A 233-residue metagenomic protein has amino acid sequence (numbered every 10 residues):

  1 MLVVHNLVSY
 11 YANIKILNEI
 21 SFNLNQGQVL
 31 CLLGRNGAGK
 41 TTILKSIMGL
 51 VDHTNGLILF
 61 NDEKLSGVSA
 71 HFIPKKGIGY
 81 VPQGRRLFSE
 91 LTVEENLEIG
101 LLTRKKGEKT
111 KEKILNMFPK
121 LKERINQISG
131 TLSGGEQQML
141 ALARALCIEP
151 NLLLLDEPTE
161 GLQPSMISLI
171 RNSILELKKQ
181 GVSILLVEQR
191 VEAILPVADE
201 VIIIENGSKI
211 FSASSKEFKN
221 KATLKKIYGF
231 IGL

Functional and structural regions predicted by a protein language model:
L33-R35: The feature captures the beta-strand-to-loop junction immediately N-terminal to the Walker
M48: Helix-to-loop junction immediately C-terminal to a conserved catalytic motif
G56-L65, K76, K109-T110, N116: Conserved ABC transporter NBD signature motif
K120, I203-I210, K216-L233: C-terminal boundary and immediately downstream tail of ABC-type ATPase nucleotide-binding domains
I128-L132, E136: Conserved ABC ATPase signature
A145-L146: ABC ATPase C-loop
L153-E157: Catalytic Walker B motif of ABC-type/P-loop ATPase nucleotide-binding domains
